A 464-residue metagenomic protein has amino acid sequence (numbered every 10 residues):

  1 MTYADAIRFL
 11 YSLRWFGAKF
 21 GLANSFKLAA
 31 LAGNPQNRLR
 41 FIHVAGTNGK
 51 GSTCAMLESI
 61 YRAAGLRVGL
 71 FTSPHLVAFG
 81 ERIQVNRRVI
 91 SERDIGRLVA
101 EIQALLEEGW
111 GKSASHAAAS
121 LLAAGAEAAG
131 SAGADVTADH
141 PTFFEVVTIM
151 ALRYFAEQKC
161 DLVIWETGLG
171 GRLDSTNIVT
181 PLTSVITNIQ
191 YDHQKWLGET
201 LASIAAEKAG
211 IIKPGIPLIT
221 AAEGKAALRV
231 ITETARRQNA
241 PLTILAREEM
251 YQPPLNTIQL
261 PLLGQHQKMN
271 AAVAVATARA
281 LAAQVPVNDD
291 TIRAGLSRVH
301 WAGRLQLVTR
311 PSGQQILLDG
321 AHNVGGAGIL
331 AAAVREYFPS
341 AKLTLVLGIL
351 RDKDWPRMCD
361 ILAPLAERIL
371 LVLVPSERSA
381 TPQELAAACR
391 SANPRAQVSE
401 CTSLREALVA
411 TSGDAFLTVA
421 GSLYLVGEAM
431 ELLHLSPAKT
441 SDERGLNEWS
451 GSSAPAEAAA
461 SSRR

Functional and structural regions predicted by a protein language model:
M1-F16: Charged, amphipathic alpha-helical linker segments immediately N-terminal to NTP-binding catalytic cores
F16, L22, F26-L39, A63-V179 (+2 more regions): ATP-dependent carboxylate-amine ligase catalytic core
R38, L162-T167, D174-V185, I189-Q190 (+2 more regions): Nucleotide phosphate-binding/pyrophosphate-handling subdomain across enzymes that bind or process nucleotide phosphates
S52-R67: A conserved segment at the C-terminal end of the G1
G109-A124, A128-D135, Q158-E166, P181-P261 (+2 more regions): Acidic, Mg2+-coordinating active-site environments of NTP-dependent enzymes
A221-T243, R247, Q315-L317, V324 (+1 more regions): C-terminal helical cap/extension that packs against the catalytic core of soluble nucleotide-cofactor enzymes
P375-S376, T440-R464: Short, flexible loop segments at boundaries between secondary-structure elements
A407-H434: A glycine-rich beta-strand to alpha-helix segment that forms a phosphate/ribose-binding loop at ligand/cofactor sites
